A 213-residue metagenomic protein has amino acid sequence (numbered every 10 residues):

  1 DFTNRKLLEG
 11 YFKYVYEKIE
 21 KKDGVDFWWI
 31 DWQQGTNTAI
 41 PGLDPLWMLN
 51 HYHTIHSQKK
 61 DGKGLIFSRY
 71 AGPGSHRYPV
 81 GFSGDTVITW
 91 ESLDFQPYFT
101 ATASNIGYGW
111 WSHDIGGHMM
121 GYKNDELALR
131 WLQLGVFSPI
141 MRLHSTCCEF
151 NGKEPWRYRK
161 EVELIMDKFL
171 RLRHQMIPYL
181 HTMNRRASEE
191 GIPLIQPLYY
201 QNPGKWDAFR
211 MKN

Functional and structural regions predicted by a protein language model:
D1-N213: Catalytic-domain carbohydrate-binding cleft regions of carbohydrate-active enzymes
